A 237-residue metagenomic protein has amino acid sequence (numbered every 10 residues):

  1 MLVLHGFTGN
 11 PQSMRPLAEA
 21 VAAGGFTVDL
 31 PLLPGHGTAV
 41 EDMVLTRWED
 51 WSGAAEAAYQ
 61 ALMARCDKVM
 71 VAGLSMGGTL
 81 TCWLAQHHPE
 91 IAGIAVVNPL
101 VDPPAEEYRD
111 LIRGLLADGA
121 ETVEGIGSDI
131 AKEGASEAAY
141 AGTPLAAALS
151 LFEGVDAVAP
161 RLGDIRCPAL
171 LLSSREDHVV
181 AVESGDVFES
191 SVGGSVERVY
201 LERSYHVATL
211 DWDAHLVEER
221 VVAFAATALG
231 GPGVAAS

Functional and structural regions predicted by a protein language model:
M1-A39: Short, surface-exposed "cap/lid" segments of acyl-processing enzymes
L17, C167, A181-S190: Short alpha-helix in the alpha/beta-hydrolase fold that links the catalytic acid
D29, D186, S190-V207: Catalytic histidine neighborhood in serine/cysteine hydrolases with alpha/beta-hydrolase-type architecture
G73-G77, T81: Gly/Ala-rich beta-loop-alpha elbow adjacent to hydrolase catalytic centers
E90-G119: Flexible "cap/lid" loop of the alpha/beta hydrolase fold
P144-R161, C167: Active-site nucleophile elbow and catalytic-triad environment of alpha/beta-hydrolase enzymes
D164-I165, L171-S173, D177: Short beta-strand/loop motif that positions the catalytic acidic residue of the alpha/beta-hydrolase fold
R203-S237: Catalytic active-site module of serine/aspartate enzymes centered on a nucleophile-bearing elbow/loop
